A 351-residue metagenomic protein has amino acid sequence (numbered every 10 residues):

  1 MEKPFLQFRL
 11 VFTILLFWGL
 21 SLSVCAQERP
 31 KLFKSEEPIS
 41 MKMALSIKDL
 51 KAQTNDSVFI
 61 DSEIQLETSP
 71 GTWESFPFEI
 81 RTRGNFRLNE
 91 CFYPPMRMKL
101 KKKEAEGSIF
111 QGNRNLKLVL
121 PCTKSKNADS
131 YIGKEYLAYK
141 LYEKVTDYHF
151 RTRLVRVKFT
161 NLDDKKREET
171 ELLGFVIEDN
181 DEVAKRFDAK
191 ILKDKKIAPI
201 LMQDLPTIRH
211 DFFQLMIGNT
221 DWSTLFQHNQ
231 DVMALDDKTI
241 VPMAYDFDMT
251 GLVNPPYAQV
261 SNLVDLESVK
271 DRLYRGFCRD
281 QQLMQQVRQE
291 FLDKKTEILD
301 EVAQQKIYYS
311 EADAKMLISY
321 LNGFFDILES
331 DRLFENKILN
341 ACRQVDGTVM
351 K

Functional and structural regions predicted by a protein language model:
M1-E28: Bacterial Sec-dependent N-terminal signal peptides
Q27-K351: Phosphate/dinucleotide-binding and metal-coordinating scaffold of catalytic cores in nucleotide-dependent enzymes
